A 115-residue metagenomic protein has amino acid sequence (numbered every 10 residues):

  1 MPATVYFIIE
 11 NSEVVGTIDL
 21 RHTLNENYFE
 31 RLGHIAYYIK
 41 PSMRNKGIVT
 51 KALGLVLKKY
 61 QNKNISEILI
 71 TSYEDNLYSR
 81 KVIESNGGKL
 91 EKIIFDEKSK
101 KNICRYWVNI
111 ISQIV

Functional and structural regions predicted by a protein language model:
M1-E30, I110-I111: Acetyl-CoA-dependent GNAT
E13, L24-I35, R44, K63-S66 (+1 more regions): A conserved beta-turn-beta hairpin within the catalytic core of GNAT-like acetyltransferases that forms part
Y37-I39, N45-K59, K81-S85: Conserved acetyl-CoA-binding loop-helix of GNAT-fold acetyltransferases
G47, N64, N76: Conserved G/P- and acidic residue-centered "switch" motifs that form tight phosphate/ATP-binding loops in soluble
Y60-S72: Conserved GNAT acetyl-CoA-binding A-motif
I70-R80: Conserved beta-strand-loop-alpha-helix junction that forms the acyl-donor binding cleft
T71-S72, G87-R105: Conserved catalytic-core motifs of GNAT/GCN5-like acyltransferases
